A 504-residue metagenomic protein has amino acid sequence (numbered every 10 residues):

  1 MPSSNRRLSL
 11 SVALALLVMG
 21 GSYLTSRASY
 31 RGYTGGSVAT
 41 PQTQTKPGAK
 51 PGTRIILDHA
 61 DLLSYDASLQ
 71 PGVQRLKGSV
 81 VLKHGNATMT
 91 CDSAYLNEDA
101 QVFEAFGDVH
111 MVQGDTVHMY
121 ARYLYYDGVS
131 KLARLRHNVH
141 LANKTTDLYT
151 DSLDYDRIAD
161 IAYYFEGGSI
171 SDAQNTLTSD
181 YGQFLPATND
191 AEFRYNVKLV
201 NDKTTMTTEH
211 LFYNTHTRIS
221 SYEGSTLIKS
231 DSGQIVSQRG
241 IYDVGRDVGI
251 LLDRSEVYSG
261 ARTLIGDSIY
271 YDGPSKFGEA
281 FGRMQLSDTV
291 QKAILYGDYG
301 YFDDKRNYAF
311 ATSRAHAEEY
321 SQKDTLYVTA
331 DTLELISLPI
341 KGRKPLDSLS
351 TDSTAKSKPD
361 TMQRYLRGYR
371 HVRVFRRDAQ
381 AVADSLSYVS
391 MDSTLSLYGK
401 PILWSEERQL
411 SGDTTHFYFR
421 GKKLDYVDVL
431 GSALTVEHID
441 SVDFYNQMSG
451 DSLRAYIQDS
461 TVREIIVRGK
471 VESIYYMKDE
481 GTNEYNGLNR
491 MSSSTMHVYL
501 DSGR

Functional and structural regions predicted by a protein language model:
M1-Q44: Bacterial Sec-dependent N-terminal signal peptides
S26-R504: N-terminal amphipathic/hydrophobic interface segments
